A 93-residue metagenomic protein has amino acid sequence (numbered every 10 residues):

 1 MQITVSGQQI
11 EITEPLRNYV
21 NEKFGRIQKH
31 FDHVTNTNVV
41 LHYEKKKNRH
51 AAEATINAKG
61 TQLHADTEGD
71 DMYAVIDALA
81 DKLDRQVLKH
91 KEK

Functional and structural regions predicted by a protein language model:
M1-K93: N-terminal, polar/charged subdomain of small-to-medium soluble alpha/beta proteins
